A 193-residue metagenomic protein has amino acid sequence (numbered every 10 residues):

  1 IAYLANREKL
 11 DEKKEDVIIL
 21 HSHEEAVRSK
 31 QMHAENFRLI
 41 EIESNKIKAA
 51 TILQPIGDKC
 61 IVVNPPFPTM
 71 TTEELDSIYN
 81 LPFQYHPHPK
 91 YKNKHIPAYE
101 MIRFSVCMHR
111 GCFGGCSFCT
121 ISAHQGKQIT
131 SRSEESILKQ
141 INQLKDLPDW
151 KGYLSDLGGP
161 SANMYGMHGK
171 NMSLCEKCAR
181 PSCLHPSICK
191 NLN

Functional and structural regions predicted by a protein language model:
I1-I102: Flexible, acidic/Gly-rich N-terminal and inter-domain linker regions that tether and position cofactor-handling modules
I61, T71, F113-S117, Q125-Q128 (+1 more regions): Flexible loop/turn segments at secondary-structure boundaries
I61-P68, A98, I102-H109, A123 (+2 more regions): Hydrophobic alpha-helical scaffolding
I78, C112, C116, I137: Conserved, mostly hydrophobic/aromatic
K92-S117, Y153: N-terminal pre-triad scaffold of radical SAM enzymes
T120: Cys/His-coordinated zinc-binding microdomains
A123-Y153: Conserved alpha-helical substructure of the radical SAM core
Q143-N193: Conserved SAM/AdoMet-binding glycine-rich loop
